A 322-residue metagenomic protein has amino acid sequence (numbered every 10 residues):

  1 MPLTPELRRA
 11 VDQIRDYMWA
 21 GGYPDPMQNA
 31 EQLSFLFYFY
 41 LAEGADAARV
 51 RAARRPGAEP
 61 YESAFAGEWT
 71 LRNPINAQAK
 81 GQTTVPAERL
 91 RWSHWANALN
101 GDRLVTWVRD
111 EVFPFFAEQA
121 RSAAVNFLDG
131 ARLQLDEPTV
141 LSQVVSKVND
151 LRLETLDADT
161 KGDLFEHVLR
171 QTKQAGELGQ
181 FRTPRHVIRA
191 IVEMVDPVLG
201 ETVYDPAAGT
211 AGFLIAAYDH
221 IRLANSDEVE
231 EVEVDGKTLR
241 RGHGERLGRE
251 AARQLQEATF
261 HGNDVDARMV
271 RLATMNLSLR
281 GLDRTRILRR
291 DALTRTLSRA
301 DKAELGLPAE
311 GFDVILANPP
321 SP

Functional and structural regions predicted by a protein language model:
M1-L199, T274, T285-T294: Non-catalytic, mostly N-terminal accessory regions of nucleic-acid modification and defense proteins
Q180-E310, V314, P322: Conserved S-adenosyl-L-methionine
